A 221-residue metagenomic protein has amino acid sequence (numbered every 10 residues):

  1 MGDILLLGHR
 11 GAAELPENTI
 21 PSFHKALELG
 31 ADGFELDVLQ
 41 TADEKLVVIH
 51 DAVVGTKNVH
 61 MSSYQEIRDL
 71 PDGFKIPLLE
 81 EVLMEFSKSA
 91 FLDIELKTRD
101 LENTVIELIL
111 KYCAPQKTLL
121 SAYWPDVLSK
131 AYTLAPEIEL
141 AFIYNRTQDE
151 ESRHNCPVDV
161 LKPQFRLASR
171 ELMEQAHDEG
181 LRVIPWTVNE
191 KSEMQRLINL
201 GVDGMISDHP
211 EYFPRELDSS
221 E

Functional and structural regions predicted by a protein language model:
M1-G8, S129, E174: N-terminal amphipathic alpha-helix/helix-capping segment at the start of soluble metabolic enzymes
G2-L6, E28-G33, V38-K88, I138 (+2 more regions): An active-site metal/cofactor-coordinating segment within enzyme catalytic domains
G8-H9, P163: Thr-Gly-centered strand-to-loop micro-motif
A12-A13: Short, acidic/glycine-rich phosphate-metal binding loop used to engage nucleotide
P16-E17: A short, glycine/small-residue-rich beta-strand->loop->alpha-helix junction that serves as a flexible
P21-K25, A42, E171, E193: Short glycine/proline-centered loop/turn elements that form peptide/ligand docking sites
S22-Q40, H154-L161: Catalytic domains of carbohydrate-active enzymes, especially glycoside hydrolases
L79-E81, E85, S89-E221: Short loop-to-alpha-helix "cap/lid" segments that border enzyme active sites across diverse enzyme classes
